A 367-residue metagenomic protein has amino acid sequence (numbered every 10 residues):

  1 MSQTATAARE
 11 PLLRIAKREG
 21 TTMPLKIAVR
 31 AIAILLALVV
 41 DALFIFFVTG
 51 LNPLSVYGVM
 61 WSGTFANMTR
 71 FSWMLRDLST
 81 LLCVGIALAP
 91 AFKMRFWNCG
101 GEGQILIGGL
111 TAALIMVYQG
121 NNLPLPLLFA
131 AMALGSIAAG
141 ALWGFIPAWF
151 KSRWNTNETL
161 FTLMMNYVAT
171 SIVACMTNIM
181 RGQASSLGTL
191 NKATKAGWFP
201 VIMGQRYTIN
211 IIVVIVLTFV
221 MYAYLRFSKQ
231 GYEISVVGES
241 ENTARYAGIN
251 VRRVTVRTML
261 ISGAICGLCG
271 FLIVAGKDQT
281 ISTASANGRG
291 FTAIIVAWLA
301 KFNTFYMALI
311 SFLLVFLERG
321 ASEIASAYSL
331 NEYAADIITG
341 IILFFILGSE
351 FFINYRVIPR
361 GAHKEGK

Functional and structural regions predicted by a protein language model:
M1-I34, F47, E239, Y246-R253 (+1 more regions): Cytosolic-side transmembrane-helix boundaries in multi-pass membrane proteins
G20-A28, F92-G100, L123-G188, F227-K229 (+2 more regions): Short loop segments and helix-boundary regions at transmembrane helix junctions of multi-pass inner-membrane proteins
I45-T49, S55, V59-Q119, A133 (+4 more regions): Single transmembrane alpha-helix segments in multi-pass membrane proteins
L51-S55, F92-G109, S152-F161, E233 (+4 more regions): Short, non-helical or kinked segments that cap or interrupt transmembrane helices
L78-A89, Q104, L110, A141-L142 (+6 more regions): Hydrophobic alpha-helical segments embedded in the membrane of multi-pass proteins
E158-F227, T280, G361, E365: Transmembrane helix-bundle core of multi-pass membrane transporters and related energy-transducing complexes
M203-T280, T304-F305: Helix-loop-helix "hairpin" substructures at the membrane interface of multi-pass membrane proteins
L260-C266, G270-G340: Transmembrane alpha-helical segments in multi-pass inner-membrane proteins
